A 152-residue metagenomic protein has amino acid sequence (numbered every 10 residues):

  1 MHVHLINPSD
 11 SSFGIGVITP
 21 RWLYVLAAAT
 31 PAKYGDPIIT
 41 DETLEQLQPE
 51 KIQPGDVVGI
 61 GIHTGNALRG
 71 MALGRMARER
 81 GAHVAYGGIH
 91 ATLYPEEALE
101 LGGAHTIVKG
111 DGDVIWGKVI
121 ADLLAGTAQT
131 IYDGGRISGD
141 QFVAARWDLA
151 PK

Functional and structural regions predicted by a protein language model:
M1-K152: Acidic, low-complexity intrinsically disordered segments
